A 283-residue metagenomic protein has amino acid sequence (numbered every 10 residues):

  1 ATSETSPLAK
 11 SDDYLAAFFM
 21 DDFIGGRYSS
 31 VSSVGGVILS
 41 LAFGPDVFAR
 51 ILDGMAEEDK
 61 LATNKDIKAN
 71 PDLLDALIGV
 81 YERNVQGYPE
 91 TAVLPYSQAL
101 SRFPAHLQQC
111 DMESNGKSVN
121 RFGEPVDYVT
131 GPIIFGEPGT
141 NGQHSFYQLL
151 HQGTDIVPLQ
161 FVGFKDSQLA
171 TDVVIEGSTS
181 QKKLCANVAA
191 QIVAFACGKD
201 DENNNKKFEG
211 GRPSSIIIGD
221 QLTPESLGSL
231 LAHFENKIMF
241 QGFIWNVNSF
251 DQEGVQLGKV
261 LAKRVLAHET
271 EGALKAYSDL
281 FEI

Functional and structural regions predicted by a protein language model:
A1-T171, G210, L257-L261, L266-I283: Active-site phosphate/pyrophosphate-binding segments
A9-S11, G87, G153, G163 (+6 more regions): Glycine-centered secondary-structure boundary/capping sites
K60, N120, D155, S180 (+3 more regions): A generic secondary-structure boundary signal that marks alpha-helix termini
A62-I67, K207-G210, S214-E225: Active-site-proximal helix-loop elements at catalytic-domain edges
L73-A76, V80, N84, N203 (+4 more regions): N-proximal short alpha-helices
A170-K206: Acidic, Ser/Thr-rich peripheral helices and adjacent loops at domain boundaries
S215-I283: C-terminal helical/tail subdomains of lipid-metabolizing enzymes
